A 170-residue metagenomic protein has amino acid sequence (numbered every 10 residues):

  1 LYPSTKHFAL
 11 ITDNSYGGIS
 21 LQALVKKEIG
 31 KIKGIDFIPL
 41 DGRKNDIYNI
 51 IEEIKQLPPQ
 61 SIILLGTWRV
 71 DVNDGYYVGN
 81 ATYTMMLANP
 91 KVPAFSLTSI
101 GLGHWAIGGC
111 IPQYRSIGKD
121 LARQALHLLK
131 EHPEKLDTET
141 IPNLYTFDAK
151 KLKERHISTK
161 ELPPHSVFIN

Functional and structural regions predicted by a protein language model:
L1-N170: Short hydrophobic alpha-helices and adjacent helix-cap/hinge residues
